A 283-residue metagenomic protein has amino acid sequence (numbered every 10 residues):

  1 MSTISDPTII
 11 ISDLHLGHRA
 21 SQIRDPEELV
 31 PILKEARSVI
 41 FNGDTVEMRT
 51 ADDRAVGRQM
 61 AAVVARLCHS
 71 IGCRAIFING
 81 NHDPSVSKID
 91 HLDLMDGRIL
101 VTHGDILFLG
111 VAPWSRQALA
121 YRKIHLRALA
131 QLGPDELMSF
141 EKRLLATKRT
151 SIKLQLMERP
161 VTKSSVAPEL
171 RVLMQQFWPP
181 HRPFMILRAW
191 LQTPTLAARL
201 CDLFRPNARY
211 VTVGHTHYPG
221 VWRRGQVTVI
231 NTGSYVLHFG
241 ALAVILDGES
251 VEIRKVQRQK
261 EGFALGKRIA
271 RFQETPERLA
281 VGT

Functional and structural regions predicted by a protein language model:
S2-P7, I11, L16-R98: Core catalytic region of metal-dependent phosphoesterases/phosphodiesterases, especially metallo-beta-lactamase-like
L14, N81, L107, Y235 (+1 more regions): Short, solvent-exposed coil/turn elements at secondary-structure transition points
H15, H82, H103, H215-H217 (+1 more regions): Histidine-centered active-site/metal-ligand motif
H18, R58, C68, I230-T283: Long, positively charged, glycine-interspersed low-complexity recognition regions
E27-V56, P160-V172, P180-A208: N-terminal short leaders/motifs
V56, P84-S87, H125-L126, R143-I152 (+2 more regions): A general structural signal for short secondary-structure boundary/capping elements
A62-H69, H91-K123, W190-R254: Conserved beta-sheet core of the metallophosphoesterase superfamily
G104-L196: Active-site-proximal loop/helix segment associated with metal-binding centers of metalloenzymes
